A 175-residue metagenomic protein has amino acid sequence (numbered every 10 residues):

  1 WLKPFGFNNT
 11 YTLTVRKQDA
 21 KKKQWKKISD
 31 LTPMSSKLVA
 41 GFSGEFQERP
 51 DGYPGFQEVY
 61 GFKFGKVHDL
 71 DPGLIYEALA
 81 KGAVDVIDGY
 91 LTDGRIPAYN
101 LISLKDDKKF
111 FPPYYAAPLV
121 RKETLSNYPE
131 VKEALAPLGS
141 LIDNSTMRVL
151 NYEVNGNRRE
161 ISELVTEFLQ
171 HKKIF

Functional and structural regions predicted by a protein language model:
W1-G41, S140-N144: A conserved helix-loop-strand patch within extracytoplasmic ligand-binding domains of the periplasmic binding
W1-L2, K81-A83, R95-K109: Ligand-binding "clamshell"
P4-T12, D106-Y115: Short Pro/Gly-enriched coil loops immediately N-terminal to beta-strands
T10-K21, Y115-Y128: A bilobed periplasmic-binding-protein/Venus flytrap-type ligand-binding module shared by bacterial periplasmic
S29-H68, T166-H171: Ligand-binding cleft/hinge of the Venus flytrap
S35-V39, G55, L74, A78-G89: Alpha-to-beta junction loops
Q57, F62, E130-F175: An extracytoplasmic/periplasmic, membrane-proximal ligand-sensing/linker region
G65-E77: Short helix-initiation/N-cap motifs at beta->coil->alpha
